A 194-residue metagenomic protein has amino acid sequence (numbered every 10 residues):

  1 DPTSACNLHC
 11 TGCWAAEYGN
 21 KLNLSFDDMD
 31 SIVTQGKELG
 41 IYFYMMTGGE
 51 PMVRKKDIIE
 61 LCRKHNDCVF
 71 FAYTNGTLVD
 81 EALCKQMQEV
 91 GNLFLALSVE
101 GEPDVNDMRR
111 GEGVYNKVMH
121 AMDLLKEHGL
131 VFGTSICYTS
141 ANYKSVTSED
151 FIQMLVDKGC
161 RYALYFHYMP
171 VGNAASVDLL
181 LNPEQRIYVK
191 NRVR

Functional and structural regions predicted by a protein language model:
D1-D27: Canonical Radical SAM [4Fe-4S] cluster-binding loop centered on the CxxxCxxC motif and its immediate flanking residues
P2, V53, G172-N173: Flexible loop/turn segments at secondary-structure boundaries
A15-N23, M108-V114, D178-L181: Short glycine-enriched, charge-decorated loop/helix-capping segments at active-site entrances that position
A16-N20, E102-D104, P170-N173: A short, flexible beta-alpha/helix-coil linker loop
M29-M46, R54-H167: Radical SAM/AdoMet-radical enzyme domain recognition
Y168-R194: A C-terminal junction/extension of Radical SAM enzymes
